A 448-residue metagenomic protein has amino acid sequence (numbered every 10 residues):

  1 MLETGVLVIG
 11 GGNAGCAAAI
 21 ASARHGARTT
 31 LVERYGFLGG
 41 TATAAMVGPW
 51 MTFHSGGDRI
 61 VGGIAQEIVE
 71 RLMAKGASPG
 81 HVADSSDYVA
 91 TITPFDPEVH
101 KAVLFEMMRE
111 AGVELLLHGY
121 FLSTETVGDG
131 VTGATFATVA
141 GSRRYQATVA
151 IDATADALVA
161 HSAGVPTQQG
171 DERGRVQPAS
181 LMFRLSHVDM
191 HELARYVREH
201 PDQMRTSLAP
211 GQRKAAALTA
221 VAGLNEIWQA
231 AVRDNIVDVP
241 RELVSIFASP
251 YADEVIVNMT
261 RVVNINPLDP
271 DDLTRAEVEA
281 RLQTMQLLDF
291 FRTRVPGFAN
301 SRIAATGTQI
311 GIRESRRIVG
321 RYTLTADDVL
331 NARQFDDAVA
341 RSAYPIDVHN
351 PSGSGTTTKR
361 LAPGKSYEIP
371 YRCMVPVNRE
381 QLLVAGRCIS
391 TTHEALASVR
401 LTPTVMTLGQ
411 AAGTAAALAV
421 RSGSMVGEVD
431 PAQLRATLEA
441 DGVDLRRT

Functional and structural regions predicted by a protein language model:
M1-G12: Beta1/beta-strand and adjacent pyrophosphate-binding region of the FAD-binding site in flavoprotein oxidoreductases
G15: N-terminal Rossmann-fold NAD(P) dinucleotide-binding loop
A21, A27-R28, E33-S123, V127 (+1 more regions): Conserved N-terminal/central alpha/beta ligand/cofactor-binding core
T41, G141-V149, A153-T448: Flavin (FAD/FMN)-binding glycine-rich loop and adjacent Rossmann-like elements that form
E125-R144: Conserved beta-strand-loop-beta-strand element in the redox core of flavoprotein oxidoreductases
